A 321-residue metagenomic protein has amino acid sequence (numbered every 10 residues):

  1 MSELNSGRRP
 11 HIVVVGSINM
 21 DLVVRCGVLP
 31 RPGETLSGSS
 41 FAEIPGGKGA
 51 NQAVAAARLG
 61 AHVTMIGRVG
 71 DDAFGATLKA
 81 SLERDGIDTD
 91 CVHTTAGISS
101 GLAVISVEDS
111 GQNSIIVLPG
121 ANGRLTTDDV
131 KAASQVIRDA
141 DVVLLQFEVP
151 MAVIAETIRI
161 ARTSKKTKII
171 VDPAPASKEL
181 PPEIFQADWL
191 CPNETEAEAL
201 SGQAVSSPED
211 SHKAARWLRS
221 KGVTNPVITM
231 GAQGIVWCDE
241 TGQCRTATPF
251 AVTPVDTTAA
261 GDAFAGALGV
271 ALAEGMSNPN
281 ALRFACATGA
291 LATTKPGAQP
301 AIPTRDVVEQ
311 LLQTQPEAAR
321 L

Functional and structural regions predicted by a protein language model:
M1-I12, A176-E183, P208-L321: Conserved phosphate-binding/catalytic region of the ribokinase-like
M1-R68, A73-R84, T253-V255, A319-L321: Glycine-rich phosphate/adenosyl-contacting loop at the front of the ribokinase-like
V13, T64, L144, I169-D172 (+2 more regions): Structural detector of well-ordered beta-strand residues that form the stable sheet scaffold of enzyme domains
V54-H62, V107, T163, V270-G275: Alpha-helix C-terminal capping segments
R68, C91-T95, I105-V142, F147: Conserved phosphate-binding/catalytic loop of the ribokinase/pfkB sugar-kinase fold
S81-G97: A glycine-rich helix N-cap at a beta->alpha junction
G86, G123-D128, I169-A176: Short gly/ser/thr-rich secondary-structure transition/capping motifs
V142-K213, A232-I235: Conserved beta-alpha-beta core of the PfkB/ribokinase-like small-molecule kinase fold
